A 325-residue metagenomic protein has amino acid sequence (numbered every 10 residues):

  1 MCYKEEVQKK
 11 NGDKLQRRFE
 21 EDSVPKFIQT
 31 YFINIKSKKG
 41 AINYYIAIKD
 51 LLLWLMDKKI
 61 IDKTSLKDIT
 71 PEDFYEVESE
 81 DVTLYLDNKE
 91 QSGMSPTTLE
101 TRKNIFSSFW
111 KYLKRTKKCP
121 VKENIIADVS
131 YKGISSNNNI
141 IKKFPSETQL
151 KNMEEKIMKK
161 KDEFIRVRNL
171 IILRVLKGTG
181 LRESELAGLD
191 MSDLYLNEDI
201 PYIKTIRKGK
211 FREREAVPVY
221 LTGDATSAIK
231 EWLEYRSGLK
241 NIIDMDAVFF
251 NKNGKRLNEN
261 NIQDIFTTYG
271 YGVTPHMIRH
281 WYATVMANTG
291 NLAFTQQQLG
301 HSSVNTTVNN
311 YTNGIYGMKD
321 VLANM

Functional and structural regions predicted by a protein language model:
K10, V24-K39, I48-I140, K159: N-terminal core-binding DNA-recognition domain of tyrosine recombinases/integrases
Y75, S135-M153, F211-G223, K240-M245: DNA breakage-rejoining catalytic core of tyrosine-based enzymes
F106, I172-L173, G180, S184-L189 (+1 more regions): Alpha-helix N-cap/helix-start motif at helix boundaries, enriched for small hydrophobics
K151-E183: Basic, Lys/Arg- and aromatic-enriched nucleic-acid-binding interface segment
V167, K255, Y271-T289, S302 (+1 more regions): Short basic/aromatic active-site micro-motif
S184, G188-A228: Conserved tyrosine-mediated DNA breakage-rejoining catalytic core shared by Y-recombinases
L194-L196, Y271-G272, G290-I315: Short, polar N-cap/turn motifs at the start of nucleic acid-interacting alpha helices
T222-G272: Active-site/catalytic core of tyrosine-dependent DNA strand-transfer enzymes
